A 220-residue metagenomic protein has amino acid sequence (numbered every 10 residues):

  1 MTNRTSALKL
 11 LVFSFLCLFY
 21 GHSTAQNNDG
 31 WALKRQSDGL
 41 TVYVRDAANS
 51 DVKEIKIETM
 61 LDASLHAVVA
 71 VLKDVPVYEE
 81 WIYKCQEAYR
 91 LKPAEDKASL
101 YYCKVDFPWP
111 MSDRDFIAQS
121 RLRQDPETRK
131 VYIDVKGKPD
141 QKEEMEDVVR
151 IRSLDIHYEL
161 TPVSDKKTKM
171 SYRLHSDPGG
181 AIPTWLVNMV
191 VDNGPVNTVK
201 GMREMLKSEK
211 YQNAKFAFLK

Functional and structural regions predicted by a protein language model:
M1-S6: N-terminal secretory signal peptides that target proteins for export/translocation
L10-F19: Bacterial N-terminal signal peptides
L18-N28: Bacterial Sec-dependent signal peptides at the C-terminal "C-region" and cleavage site
Q26-K220: Eukaryotic helix-grip
